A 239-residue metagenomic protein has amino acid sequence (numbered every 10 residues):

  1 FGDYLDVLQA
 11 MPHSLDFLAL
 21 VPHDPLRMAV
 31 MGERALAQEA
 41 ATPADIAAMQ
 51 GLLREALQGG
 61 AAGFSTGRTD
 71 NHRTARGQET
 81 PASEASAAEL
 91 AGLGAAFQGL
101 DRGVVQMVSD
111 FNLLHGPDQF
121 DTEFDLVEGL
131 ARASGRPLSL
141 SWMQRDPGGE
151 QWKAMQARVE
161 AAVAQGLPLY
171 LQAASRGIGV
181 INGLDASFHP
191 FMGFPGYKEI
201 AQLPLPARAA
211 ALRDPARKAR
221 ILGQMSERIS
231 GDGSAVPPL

Functional and structural regions predicted by a protein language model:
F1-L5, D24-P25, V30-A44, A48-L57 (+5 more regions): Polyanionic/metal-chelating signatures
G2-D3, L15, A19, A91 (+2 more regions): Residues on a specific face of well-ordered alpha-helices
H13-D16, G166: Loop/turn elements at helix/coil->beta-strand transitions in domains of secreted/extracellular proteins
F17-V21, F64-T66, G103-M107, L138-W142 (+1 more regions): Hydrophobic faces of well-ordered beta-strands that scaffold small-molecule active sites in alpha/beta enzyme cores
L18, R27-A35, A62-S65, A75 (+2 more regions): Long, low-complexity, intrinsically disordered polar/charged segments
E55, G59-F120: Divalent metal-binding pocket/active-site signature
